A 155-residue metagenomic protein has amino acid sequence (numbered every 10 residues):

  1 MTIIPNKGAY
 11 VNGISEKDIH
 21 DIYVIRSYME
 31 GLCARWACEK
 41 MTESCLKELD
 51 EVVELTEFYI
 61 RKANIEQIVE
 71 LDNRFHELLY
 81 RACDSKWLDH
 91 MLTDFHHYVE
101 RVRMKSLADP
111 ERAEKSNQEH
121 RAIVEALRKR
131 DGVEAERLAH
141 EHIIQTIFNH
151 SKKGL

Functional and structural regions predicted by a protein language model:
M1, F95-H97, E111-A113: Mobile beta-alpha loop/short-helix "lid" or hinge segments that flank ligand
M1-E39, S44-C45, R81, S151-L155: Short linear motifs at protein or domain termini
A9-Y10, A113, E141: Conserved beta-strand edge residues that scaffold enzyme active sites
D18, I22, R26-Y28, E39-M104 (+2 more regions): Conserved amphipathic alpha-helical segments that form helical-bundle/coiled-coil interaction surfaces
E100-P110, I147-G154: Short amphipathic alpha-helical interaction/hinge segments
L127-R130: Short acidic-aromatic low-complexity motifs
